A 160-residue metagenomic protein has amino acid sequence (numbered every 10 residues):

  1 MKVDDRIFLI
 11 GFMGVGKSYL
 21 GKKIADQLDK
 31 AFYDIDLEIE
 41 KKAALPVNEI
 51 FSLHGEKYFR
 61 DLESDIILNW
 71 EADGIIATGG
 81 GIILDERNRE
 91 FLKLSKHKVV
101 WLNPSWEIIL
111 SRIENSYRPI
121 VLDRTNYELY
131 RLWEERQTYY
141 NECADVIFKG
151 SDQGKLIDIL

Functional and structural regions predicted by a protein language model:
M1-D4, K23, Q27, E135-L160: NTP-dependent small-molecule kinase module
L9: Hydrophobic anchor at the beta1->P-loop junction of P-loop NTPases
F12: P-loop (Walker A) phosphate-binding loop of NTP-binding proteins
V15: ATP-binding Walker
S18: Walker A/P-loop
D26-L37, L45: Post-Walker A helix-loop "phosphate-sensing" segment adjacent to the P-loop in P-loop NTPases
L37-K93, E134: ATP-dependent small-molecule kinase phosphotransfer cores that center on conserved nucleotide phosphate-binding segments
S95-Y139: A glycine- and Lys/Arg-enriched "phosphate-lid" helix/loop adjacent to the NTP-binding pocket of small-molecule kinases
